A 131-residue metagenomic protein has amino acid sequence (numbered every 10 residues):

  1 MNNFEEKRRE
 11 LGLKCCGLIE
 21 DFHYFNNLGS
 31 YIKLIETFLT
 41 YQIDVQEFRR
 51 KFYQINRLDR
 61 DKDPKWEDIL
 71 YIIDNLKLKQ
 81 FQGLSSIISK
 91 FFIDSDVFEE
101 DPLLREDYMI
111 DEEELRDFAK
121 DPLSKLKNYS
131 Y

Functional and structural regions predicted by a protein language model:
M1-Y131: Acidic, Ser/Pro/Thr-rich low-complexity regulatory regions and the short amphipathic helical interaction modules they
